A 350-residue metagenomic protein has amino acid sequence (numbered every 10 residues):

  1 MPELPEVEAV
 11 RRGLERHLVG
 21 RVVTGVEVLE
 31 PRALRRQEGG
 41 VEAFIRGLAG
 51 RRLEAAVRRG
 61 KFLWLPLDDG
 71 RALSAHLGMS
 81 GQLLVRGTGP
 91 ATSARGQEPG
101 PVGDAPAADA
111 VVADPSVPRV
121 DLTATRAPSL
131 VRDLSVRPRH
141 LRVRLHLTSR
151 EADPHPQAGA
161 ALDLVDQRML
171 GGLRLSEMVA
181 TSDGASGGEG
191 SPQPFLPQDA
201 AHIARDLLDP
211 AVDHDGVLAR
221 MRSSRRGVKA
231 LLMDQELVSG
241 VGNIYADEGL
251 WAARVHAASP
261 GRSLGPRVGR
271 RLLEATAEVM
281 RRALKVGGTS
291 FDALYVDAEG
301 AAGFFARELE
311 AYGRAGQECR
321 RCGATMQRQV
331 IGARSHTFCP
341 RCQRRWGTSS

Functional and structural regions predicted by a protein language model:
M1-S350: Structured catalytic/nucleic-acid-binding cores of DNA maintenance enzymes
